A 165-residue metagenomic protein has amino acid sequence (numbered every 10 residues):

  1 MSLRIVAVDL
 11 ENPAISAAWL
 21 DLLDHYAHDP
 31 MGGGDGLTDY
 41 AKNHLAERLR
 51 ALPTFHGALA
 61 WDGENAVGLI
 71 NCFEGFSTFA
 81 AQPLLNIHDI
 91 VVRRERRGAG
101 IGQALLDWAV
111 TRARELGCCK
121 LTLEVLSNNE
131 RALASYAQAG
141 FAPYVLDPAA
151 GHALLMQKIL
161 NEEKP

Functional and structural regions predicted by a protein language model:
S2-R4, L10-E11, C119-P165: C-terminal "cap" of GNAT-fold acetyltransferases
L3-Q82, H88, L106-D107, R112 (+2 more regions): Acetyl-CoA-dependent GNAT
F76, R94, N129: Feature marks short, surface-exposed loop/turn motifs that line or immediately flank catalytic pockets and channel
P83, A99, L116-C119: Short coil/turn segments at alpha/beta junctions that flank glycine-rich nucleotide-binding fingerprints
H88, R93, L126: Residue-level recognition of the GNAT/N-acetyltransferase active site
V92, G98-T111, A134-Q138: Conserved acetyl-CoA-binding loop-helix of GNAT-fold acetyltransferases
